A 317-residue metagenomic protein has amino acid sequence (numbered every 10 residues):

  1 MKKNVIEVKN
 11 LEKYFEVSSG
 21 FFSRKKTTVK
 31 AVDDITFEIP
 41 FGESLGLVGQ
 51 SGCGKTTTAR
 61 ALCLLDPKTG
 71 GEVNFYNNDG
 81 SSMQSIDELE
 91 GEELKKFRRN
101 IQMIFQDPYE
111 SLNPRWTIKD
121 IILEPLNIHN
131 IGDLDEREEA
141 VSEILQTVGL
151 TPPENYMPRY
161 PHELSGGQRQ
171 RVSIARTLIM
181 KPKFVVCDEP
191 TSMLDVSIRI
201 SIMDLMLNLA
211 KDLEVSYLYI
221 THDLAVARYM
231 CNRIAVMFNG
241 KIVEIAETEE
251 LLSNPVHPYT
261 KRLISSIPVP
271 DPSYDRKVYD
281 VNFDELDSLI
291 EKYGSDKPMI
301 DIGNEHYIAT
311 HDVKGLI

Functional and structural regions predicted by a protein language model:
K2-N4, S18-F22, T28, M83 (+2 more regions): Short catalytic/signature loops enriched in Gly
E72-K96: ABC ATPase NBD Q-loop/coupling interface
R159-L164, Q168: Conserved ABC ATPase signature
I174, I202: Hydrophobic anchor residue at the start of the ABC signature
I179-K183: A short, proline-enriched helix->beta-strand linker immediately N-terminal to the Walker B motif in ABC-type P-loop
A227-Y229: A short, surface-exposed alpha-helical micro-motif characterized by mixed small hydrophobic and charged/polar residues
